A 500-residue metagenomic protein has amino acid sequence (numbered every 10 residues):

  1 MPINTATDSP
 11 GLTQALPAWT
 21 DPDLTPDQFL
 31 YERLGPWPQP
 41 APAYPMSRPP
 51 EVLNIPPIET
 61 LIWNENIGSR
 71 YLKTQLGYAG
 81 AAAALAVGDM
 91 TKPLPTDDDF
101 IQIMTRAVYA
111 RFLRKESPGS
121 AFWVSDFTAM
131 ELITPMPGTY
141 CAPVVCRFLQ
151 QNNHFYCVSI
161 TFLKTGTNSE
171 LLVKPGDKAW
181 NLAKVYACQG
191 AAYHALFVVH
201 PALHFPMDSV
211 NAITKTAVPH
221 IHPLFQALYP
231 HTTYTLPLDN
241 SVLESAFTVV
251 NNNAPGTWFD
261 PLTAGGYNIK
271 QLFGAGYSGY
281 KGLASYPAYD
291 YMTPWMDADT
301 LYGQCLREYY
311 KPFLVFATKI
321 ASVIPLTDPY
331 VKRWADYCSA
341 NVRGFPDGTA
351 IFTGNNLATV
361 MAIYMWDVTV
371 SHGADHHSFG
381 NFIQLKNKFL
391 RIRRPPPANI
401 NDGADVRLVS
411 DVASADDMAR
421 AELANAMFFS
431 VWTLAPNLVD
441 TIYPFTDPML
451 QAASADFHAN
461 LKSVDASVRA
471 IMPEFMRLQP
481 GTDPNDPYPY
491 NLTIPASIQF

Functional and structural regions predicted by a protein language model:
M1-F500: Long, compositionally biased charged/polar stretches
